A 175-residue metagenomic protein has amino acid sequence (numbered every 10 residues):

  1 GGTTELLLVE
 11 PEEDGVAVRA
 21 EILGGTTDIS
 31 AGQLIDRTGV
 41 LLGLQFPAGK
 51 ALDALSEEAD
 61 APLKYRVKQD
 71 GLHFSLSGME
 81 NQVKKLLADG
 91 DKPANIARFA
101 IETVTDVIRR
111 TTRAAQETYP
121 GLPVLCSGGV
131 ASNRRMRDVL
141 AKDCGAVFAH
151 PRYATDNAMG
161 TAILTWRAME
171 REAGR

Functional and structural regions predicted by a protein language model:
G1, G129: Active-site glycine-centered loops adjacent to acidic/histidine catalytic or metal-binding residues that shape
T3, E10-E58, Q82, L86-G90: Glycine-rich phosphate-binding loop plus the immediately following alpha-helix
L6-V9, R135-R137: Short glycine-/acidic-enriched loop or helix-start segments at secondary-structure transitions that form or flank
P11-D14, V139-K142, I163: Short, glycine/charged-enriched secondary-structure capping and boundary segments
D28-I29, L125-S127, A149-N157: Active-site nucleophile and cofactor-binding loops and adjacent substrate-binding regions of central metabolic enzymes
P47-G49, A94-N95, P151: Flexible, glycine/charged-enriched surface loops at secondary-structure junctions
A54-V124, V130-A141, G145-V147, W166-R175: A contiguous, well-structured pocket-lining segment that forms one wall/lid of small-molecule binding clefts in soluble
R152-M169: Structured adenosyl-cofactor binding patch, chiefly the S-adenosyl-L-methionine
